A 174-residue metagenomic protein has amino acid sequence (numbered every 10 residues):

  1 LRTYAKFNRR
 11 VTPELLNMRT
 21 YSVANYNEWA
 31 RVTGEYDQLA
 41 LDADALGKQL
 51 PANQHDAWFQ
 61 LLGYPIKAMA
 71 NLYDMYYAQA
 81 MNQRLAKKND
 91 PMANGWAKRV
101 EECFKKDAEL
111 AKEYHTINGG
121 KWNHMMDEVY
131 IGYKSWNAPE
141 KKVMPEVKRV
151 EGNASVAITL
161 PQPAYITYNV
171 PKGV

Functional and structural regions predicted by a protein language model:
L1-P161, T167: Catalytic domains of carbohydrate-active enzymes that cleave complex glycans
V170: N-terminal, post-signal-peptide metal-ligating segments of extracellular/periplasmic oxidoreductases, dominated by
